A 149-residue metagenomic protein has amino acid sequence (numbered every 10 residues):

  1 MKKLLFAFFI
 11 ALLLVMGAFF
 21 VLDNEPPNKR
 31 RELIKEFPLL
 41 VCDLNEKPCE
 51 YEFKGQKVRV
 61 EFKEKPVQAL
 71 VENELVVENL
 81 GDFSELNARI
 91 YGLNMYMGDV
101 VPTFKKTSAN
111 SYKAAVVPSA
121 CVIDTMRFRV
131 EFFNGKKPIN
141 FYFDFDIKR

Functional and structural regions predicted by a protein language model:
L5-F20: Hydrophobic membrane-insertion alpha-helices, especially the h-region of bacterial N-terminal signal peptides
N24-Q68: Transition segment at domain starts
V71-L75: Structural beta-strand segments of beta-rich domains
L80-E85: Short proline/glycine-enriched turn/loop motifs at strand-loop junctions of beta-rich domains
Y91-G98: Change "in extracellular beta-sheet-rich domains … of secreted and cell-surface proteins" to "in beta-sheet-rich domains
S108-V116: Aromatic sugar-binding surface patches on proteins that engage polysaccharides or sugar-phosphate polymers
A120-D124, R129-F143: Short, exposed beta-strand-loop hairpins at the edges of beta-sheets in extracellular/periplasmic proteins
D144-R149: Short beta-strand edge segments in extracellular beta-sheet folds
